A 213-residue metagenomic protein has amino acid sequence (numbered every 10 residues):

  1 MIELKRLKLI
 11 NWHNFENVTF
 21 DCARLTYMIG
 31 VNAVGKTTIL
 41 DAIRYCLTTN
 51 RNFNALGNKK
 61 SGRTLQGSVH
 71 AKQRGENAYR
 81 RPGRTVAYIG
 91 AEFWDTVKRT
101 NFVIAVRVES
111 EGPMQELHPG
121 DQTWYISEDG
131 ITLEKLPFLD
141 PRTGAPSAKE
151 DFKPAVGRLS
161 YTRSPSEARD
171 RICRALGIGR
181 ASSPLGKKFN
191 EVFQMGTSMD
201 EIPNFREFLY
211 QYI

Functional and structural regions predicted by a protein language model:
M1-T48: Pre-Walker A-like glycine/lysine-rich segment at the N-terminus of P-loop NTPase domains
N17, N77-A78, Q194-T197: Generic recognition of flexible, low-complexity loop/linker segments
D21, K36, P82-R84, I202: Active-site-proximal structural scaffolding
Y45-G57: Post-Walker A helix-loop "phosphate-sensing" segment adjacent to the P-loop in P-loop NTPases
T48, Y88-G90, R99, N190 (+1 more regions): N-terminal membrane-targeting/anchoring modules of bacterial envelope and secretion proteins
N58, F93, Q194-M195: A short hydrophobic beta-strand->loop->alpha-helix junction that borders the nucleotide-binding pocket of P-loop NTPases
G62-R174: Nucleotide-state sensing region of NTPase/ATPase domains
T143-I213: Extended, Lys/Glu-rich alpha-helical coiled-coil stalks
